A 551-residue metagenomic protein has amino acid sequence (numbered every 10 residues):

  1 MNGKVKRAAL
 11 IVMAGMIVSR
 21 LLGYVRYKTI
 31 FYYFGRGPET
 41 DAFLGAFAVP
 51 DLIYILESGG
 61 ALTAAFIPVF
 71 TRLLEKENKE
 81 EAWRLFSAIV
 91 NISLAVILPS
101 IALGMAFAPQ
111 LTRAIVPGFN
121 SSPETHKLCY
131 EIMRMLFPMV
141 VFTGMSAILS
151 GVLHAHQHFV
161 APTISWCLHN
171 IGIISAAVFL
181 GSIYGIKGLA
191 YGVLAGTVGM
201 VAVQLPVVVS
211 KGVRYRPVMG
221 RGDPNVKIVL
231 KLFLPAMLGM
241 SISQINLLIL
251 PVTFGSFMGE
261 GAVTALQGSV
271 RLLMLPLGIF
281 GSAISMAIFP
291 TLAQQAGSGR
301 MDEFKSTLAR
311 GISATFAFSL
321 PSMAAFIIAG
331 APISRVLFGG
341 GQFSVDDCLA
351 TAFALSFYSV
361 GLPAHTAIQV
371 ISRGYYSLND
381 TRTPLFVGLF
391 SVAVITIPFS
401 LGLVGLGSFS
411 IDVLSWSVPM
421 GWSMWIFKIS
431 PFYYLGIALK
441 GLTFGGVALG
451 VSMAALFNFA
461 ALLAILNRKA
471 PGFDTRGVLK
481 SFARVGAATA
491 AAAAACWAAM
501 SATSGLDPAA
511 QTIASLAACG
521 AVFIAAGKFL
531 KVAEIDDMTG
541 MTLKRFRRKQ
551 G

Functional and structural regions predicted by a protein language model:
M1-G551: Membrane-embedded alpha-helical bundles of multi-pass transporters/translocases, especially carrier/permease families
